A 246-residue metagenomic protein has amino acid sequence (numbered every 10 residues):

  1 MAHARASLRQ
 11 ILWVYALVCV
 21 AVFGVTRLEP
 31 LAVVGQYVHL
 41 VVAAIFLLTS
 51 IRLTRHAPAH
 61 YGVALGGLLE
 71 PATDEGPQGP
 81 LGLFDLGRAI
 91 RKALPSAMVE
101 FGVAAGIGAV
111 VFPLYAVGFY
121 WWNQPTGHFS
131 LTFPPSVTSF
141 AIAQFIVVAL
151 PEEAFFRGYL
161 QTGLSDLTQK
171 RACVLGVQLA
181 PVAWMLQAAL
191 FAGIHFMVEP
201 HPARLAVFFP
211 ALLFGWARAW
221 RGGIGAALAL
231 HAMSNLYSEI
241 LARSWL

Functional and structural regions predicted by a protein language model:
M1-F101, A109-A116, Y120-W121, I146 (+2 more regions): N-terminal, membrane-interfacial amphipathic/helix-forming hydrophobic leader that caps and precedes the first
W13-A16, F101-A105, Q178-M185: Transmembrane alpha-helical segments of multi-pass membrane proteins
F112, Y120-W121, S130-L246: Transmembrane helix-loop-helix hairpins at the membrane interface of multi-pass integral membrane proteins
